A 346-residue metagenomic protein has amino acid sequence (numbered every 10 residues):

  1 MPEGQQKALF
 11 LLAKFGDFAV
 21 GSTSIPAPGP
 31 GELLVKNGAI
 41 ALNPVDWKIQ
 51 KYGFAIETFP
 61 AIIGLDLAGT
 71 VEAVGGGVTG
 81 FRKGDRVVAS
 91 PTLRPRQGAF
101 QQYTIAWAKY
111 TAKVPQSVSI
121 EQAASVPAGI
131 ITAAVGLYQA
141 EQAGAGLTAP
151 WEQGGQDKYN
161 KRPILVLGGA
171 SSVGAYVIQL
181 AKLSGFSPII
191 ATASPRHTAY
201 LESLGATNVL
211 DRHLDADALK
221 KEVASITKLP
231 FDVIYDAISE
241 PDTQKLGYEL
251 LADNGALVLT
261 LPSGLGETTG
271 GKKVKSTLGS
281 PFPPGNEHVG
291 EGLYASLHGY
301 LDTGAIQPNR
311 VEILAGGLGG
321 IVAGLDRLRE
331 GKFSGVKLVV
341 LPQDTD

Functional and structural regions predicted by a protein language model:
P2-G29, K36-V74, T79-D346: Terminal helix/beta-alpha structural elements that buttress the NAD(P)+-binding lobe
